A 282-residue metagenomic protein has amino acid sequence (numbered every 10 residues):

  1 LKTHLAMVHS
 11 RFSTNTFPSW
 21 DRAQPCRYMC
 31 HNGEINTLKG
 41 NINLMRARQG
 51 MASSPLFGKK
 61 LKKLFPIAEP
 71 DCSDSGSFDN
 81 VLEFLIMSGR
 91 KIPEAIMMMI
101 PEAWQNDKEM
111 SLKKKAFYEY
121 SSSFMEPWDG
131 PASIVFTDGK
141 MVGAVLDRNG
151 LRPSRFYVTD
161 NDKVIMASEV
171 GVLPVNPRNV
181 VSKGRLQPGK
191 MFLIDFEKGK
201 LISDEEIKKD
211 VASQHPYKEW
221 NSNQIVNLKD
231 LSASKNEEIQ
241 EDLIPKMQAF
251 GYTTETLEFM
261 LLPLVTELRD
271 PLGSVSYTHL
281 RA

Functional and structural regions predicted by a protein language model:
K2-S10, S121-F124: Extended, Lys/Arg-enriched charged tracts that mediate electrostatic binding to polyanionic substrates
A6, D21-I35, K39, E126-M166: Conserved catalytic micro-motifs used in adenylation/nucleotidyl-transfer and phosphoryl/amide- and methyl-transfer
N36-V81, F117, R155-V170, P174-R178: Catalytic or ion-translocation cores adjacent to nucleophile or general acid/base/metal-coordination motifs in diverse
E69-E109: N-terminal leader/propeptide and maturation segments of large enzyme subunits in energy/redox metabolism and hydrolases
K113-D129: Phosphate-interacting basic helix/loop segments used at nucleotide- and nucleic-acid interfaces
S121-S123, S133-I134, V170-S203: Phosphate/diphosphate-binding loops
K200-D230: Terminal amphipathic helices with adjacent charged low-complexity linkers/tails
T278-A282: Conserved small/polar residues in nucleotide/adenosyl-binding loops
